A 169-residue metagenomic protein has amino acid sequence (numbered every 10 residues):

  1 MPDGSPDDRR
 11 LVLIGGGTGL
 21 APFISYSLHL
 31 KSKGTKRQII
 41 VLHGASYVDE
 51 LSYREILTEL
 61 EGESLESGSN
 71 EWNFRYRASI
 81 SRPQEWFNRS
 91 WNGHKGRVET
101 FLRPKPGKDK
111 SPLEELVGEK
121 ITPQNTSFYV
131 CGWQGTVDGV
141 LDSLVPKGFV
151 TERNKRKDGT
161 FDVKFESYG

Functional and structural regions predicted by a protein language model:
M1-P6: A short, basic/flexible loop-to-alpha-helix module at the beginning of a structural domain
D7-D8, K31-I39: Conserved S-adenosyl-L-methionine
D8-R10, N88: Homeobox/homeodomain signature
R10-I14, Y129: Conserved beta-strand elements of the Class I
G16-A21: Ser/Thr-glycine-rich phosphate-binding loops at phosphate-binding pockets of nucleotides, nucleotide cofactors
P22-S32: Histidine-anchored nucleotide/phosphate-binding helix
F23-I24, V41-H43: Extended, folded domain segments that form the structural surfaces/walls around functional sites
L42, D49-G169: Reductase modules of NAD(P)H-dependent flavoproteins
